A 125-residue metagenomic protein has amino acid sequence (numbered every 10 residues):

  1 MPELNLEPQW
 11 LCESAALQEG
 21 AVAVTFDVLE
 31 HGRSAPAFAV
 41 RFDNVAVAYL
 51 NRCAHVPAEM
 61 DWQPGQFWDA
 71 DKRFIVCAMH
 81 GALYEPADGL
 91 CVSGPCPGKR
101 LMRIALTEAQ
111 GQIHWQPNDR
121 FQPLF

Functional and structural regions predicted by a protein language model:
M1-A70, E85-P86, R100-F125: N-terminal pre-ligand scaffold of iron-sulfur
C53, C77-H80: Short cysteine clusters
F67-C77, C91-K99: Short cysteine/histidine-rich metal-coordination sites, predominantly Zn2+-binding motifs
A82-L83, L90: Short Gly/Pro-enriched loop/turn and capping motifs at secondary-structure junctions
